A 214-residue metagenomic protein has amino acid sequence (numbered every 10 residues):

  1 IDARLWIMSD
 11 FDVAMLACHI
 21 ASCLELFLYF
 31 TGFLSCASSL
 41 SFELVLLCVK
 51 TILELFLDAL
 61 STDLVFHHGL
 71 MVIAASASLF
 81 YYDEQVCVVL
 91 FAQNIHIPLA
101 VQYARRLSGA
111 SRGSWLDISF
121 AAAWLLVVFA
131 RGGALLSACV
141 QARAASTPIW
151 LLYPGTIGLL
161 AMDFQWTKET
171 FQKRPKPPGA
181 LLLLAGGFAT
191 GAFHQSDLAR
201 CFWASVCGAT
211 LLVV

Functional and structural regions predicted by a protein language model:
I1-Q93, A104-V214: Membrane-helix and juxtamembrane interface regions of eukaryotic multi-pass membrane proteins
H96: Anionic N-terminal interaction surfaces
A100: Acidic, glycine-rich loop-and-strand cores that form catalytic or ligand-binding grooves in diverse globular domains
